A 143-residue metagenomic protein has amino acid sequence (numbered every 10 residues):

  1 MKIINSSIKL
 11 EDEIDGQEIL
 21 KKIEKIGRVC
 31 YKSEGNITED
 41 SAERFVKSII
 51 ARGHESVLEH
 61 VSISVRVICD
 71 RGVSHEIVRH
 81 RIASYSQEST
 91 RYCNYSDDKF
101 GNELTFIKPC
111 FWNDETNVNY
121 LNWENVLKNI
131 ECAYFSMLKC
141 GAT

Functional and structural regions predicted by a protein language model:
M1-T143: Family-specific signature for flavin-dependent thymidylate synthase
